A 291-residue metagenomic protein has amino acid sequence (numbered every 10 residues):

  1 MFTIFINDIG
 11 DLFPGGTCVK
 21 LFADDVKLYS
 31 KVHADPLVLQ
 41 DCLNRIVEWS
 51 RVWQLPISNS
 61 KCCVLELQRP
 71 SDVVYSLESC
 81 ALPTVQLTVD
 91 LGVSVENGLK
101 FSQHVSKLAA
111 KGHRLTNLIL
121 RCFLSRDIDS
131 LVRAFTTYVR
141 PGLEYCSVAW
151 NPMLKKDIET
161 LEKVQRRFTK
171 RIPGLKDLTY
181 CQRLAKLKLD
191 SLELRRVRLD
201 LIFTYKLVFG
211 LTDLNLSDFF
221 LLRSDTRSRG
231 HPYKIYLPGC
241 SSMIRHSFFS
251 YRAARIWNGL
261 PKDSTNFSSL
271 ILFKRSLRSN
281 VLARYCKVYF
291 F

Functional and structural regions predicted by a protein language model:
M1-Y29: Active-site palm subdomain of RNA-directed nucleic acid polymerases
I9, D24-V26, S50, V64 (+9 more regions): Mobile genetic element proteins and their domesticated derivatives, centered on retroelements and DNA transposons
D11, L120-R133, A149-L154, T179-S191: Acidic, serine/threonine- and proline-rich low-complexity regulatory regions
V19, P36-L39, L43, I57 (+5 more regions): Hydrophobic packing residues in well-ordered alpha-helices of helical domains and bundles
V26-R51, P152: Catalytic palm subdomain of template-directed nucleic-acid polymerases, centered on the conserved carboxylate motif
D35, D41, P56-T88, D225: Short, conserved micro-motifs composed of acidic
L82-A149: Basic, alpha-helical interaction scaffolds
K156-F291: Short linear motifs embedded in intrinsically disordered, charge-biased segments
